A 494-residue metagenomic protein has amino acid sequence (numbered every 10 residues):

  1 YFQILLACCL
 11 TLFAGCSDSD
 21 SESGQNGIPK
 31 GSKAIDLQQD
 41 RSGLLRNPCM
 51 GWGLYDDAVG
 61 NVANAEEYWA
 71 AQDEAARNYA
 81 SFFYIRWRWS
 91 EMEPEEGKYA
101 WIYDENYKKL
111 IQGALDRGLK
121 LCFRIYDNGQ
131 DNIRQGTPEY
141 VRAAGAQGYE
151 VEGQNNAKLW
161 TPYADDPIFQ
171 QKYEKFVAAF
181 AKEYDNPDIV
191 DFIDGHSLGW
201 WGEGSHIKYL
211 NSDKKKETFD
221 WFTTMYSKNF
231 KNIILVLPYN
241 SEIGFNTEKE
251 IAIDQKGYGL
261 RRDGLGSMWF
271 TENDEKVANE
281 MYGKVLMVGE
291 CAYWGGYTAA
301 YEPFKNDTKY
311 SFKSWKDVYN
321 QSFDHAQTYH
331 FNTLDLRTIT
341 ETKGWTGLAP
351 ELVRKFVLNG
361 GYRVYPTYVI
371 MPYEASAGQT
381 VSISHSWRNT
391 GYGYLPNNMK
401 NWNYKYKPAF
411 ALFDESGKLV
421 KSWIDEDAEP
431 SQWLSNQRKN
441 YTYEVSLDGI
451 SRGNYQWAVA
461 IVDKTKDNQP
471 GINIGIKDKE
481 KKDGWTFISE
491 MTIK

Functional and structural regions predicted by a protein language model:
Y1-A7: Sec-dependent signal peptide recognition, specifically the positively charged N-region followed immediately by
L10-I35: Bacterial Sec-dependent N-terminal signal peptides
I28-Y68, Y79, L115, F192-G202 (+1 more regions): Catalytic-core regions of glycoside hydrolase
Q72-E152, K215-I233: Aromatic-lined substrate-binding rim segments of carbohydrate-active enzymes
F83, F180, I193, Y226 (+2 more regions): Conserved, mostly hydrophobic/aromatic
G148-S212: Active-site groove signature of glycoside hydrolases
K316-M371: Catalytic cores of secreted or luminal carbohydrate-active enzymes
L358-K494: Extracellular/luminal regions of secreted and cell-surface proteins that mediate adhesion/ECM remodeling
